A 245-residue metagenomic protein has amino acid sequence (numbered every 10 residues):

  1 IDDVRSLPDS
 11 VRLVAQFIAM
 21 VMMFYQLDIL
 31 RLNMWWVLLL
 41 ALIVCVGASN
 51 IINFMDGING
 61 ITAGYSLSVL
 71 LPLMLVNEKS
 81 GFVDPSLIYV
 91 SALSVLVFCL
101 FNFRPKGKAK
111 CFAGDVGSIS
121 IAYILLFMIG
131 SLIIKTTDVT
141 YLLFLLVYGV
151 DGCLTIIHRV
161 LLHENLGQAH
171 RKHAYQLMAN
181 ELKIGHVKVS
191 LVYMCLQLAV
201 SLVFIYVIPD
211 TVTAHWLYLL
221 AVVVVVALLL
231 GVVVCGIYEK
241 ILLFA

Functional and structural regions predicted by a protein language model:
I1-C153: "…together with the soluble PPM/PP2C metallo-phosphatase catalytic core" -> "…together with the soluble PPM/PP2C
Q16-F24, A41, V95, S201-V203 (+1 more regions): Hydrophobic core of alpha-helical transmembrane segments in multi-pass integral membrane proteins
D28, L32-W36, V76-L87, V203-V233: Transmembrane helix-loop-helix
L40-I43, Y193-Q197: Transmembrane alpha-helices of multi-pass, membrane-embedded glycan-processing enzymes that use lipid-linked
K106-G107, V160, L230-A245: Membrane-interface capping segments at transmembrane-helix boundaries
G114-S118, I184-L196: Select subsegments of transmembrane alpha-helices in polytopic membrane proteins, especially boundary-proximal
I156-V187: Cytosolic, membrane-interface loops and tails of multi-pass inner-membrane proteins
